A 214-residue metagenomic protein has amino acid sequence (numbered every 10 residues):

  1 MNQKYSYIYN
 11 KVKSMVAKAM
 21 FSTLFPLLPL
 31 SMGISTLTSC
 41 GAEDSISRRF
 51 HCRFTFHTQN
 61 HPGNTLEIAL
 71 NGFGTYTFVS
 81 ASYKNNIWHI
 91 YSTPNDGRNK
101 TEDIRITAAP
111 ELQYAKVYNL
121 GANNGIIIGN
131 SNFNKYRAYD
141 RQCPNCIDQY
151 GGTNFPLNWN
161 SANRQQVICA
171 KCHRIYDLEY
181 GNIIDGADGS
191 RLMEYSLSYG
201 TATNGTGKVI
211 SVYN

Functional and structural regions predicted by a protein language model:
N2-L27: Bacterial N-terminal signal peptides that target proteins for export
L27-G33: Short, basic, low-complexity termini and linkers enriched in Ser/Thr/Gly/Pro that act as targeting/leader peptides
G33, Y136, A162-Q165: Residue-level signal for mature regions of secreted extracellular proteins and peptides
S35-S39: C-terminal motif of bacterial Sec signal peptides marking the signal peptidase cleavage site
D44-W159, Y195-N214: N-terminal pre-ligand scaffold of iron-sulfur
G121, N160-A162, C169, G189-L192: Short solvent-exposed loop/turn micro-motifs enriched in small/polar/acidic residues
C146-E179: Conserved binding-pocket/active-site segment within a compact domain
A170-N214: Short Fe-S-cluster ligation motifs
